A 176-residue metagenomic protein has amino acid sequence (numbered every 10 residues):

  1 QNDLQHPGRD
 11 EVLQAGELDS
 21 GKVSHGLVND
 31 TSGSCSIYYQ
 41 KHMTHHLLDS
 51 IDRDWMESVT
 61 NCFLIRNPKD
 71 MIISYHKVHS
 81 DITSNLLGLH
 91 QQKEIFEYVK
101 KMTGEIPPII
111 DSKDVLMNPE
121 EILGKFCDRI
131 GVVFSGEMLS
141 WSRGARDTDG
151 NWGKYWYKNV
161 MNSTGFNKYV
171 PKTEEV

Functional and structural regions predicted by a protein language model:
Q1-S34: PAPS-dependent sulfotransferase catalytic core
N2-L4, T44-L47, P68-M71, D114-M117: Short, solvent-exposed loop/turn segments at secondary-structure junctions
V28-S50: Glycine-rich phosphate-binding loop used to anchor ATP phosphates in small-molecule kinases, encompassing both
G33-S36, S58-V59, E105: A general structural motif
Y38-Q40, T60-F63, P108-I110: Hydrophobic/aromatic beta-strand patches that form the interior of the parallel beta-sheet core in alpha/beta enzyme
W55-Y75: Conserved phosphate-donor/acceptor-positioning beta-strand/loop module used by diverse small-molecule
D70-L139: PAPS-dependent sulfotransferase catalytic domain
L139-V176: PAPS-dependent sulfotransferase catalytic core
